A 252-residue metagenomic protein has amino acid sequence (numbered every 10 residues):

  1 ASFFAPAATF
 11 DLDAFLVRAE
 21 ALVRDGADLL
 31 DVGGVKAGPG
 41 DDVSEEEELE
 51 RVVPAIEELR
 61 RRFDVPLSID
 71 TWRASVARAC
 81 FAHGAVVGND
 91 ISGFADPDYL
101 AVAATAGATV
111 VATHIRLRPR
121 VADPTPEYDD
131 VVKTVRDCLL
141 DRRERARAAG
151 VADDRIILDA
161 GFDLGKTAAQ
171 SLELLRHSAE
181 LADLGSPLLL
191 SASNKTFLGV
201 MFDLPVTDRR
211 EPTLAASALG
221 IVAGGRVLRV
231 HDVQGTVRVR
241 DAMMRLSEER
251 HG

Functional and structural regions predicted by a protein language model:
S2-R18, A37-P66, W72-A74, F81-A82 (+2 more regions): Active-site-adjacent loop and "lid" segments of alpha/beta metabolic enzymes
V17-G33, A223-G224: Catalytic domains of carbohydrate-active enzymes, especially glycoside hydrolases
V23-D28, R142-R155: Phosphate/pyrophosphate-binding loops at sites that engage ATP/ADP/AMP, CoA/4′-phosphopantetheine, polyphosphate
L29, P66-L67: Short, flexible active-site-proximal loops enriched in glycine and acidic residues
F162: Active-site metal-binding loops of divalent metal-dependent hydrolases
